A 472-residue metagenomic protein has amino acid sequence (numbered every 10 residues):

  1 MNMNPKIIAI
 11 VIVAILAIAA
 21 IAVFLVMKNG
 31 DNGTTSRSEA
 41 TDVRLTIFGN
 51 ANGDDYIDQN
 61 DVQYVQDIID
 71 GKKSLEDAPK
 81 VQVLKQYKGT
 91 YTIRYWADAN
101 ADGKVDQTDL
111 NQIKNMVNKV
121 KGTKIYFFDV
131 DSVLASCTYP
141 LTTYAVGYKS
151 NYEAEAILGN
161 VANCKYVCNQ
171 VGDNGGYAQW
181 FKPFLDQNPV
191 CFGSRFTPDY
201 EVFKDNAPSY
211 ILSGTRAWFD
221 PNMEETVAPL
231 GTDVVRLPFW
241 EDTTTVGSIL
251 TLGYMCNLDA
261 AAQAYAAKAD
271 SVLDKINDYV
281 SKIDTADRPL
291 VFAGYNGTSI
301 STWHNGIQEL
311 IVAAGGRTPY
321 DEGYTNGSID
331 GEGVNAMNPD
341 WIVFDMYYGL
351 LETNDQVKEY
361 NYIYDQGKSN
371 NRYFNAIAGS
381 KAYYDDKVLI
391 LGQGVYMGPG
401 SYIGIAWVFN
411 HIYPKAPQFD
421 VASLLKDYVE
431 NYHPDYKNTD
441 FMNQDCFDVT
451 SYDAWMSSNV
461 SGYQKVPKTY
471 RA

Functional and structural regions predicted by a protein language model:
M1-N32: Secretory targeting signatures
A20-I125: Cellulosome-associated attachment modules in secreted, modular CAZymes
R37-T41, D102, K114-A156, A260-F292 (+1 more regions): Bacterial Sec-exported substrate-binding components of ABC uptake systems
D67-S74, N115-K119, K149, A156-N160 (+9 more regions): Sec-exported extracytoplasmic/periplasmic mature domains
T142-N206, Y210-A217: A short, structured surface patch at a secondary-structure boundary
A145, Q170-Y177, A217-N222, L237-T251 (+1 more regions): Extracytoplasmic ligand-binding site segments that recognize negatively charged/polar headgroups
G172, N305-N326: Alpha-helical, coiled-coil/dimerization segments enriched in small aliphatic residues
P221, E241-C256, Q263, L351-R471: Structured C-terminal subdomain patch of bacterial secreted/periplasmic proteins
